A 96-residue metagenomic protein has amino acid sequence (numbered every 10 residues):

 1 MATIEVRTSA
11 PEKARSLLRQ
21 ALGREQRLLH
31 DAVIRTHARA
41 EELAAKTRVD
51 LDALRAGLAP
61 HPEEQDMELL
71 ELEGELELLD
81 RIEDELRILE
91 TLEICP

Functional and structural regions predicted by a protein language model:
M1-R24, G57: Short, charge-rich amphipathic alpha-helices with coiled-coil/heptad character
A10-P11, H37, D52: Short hydrophobic/aromatic segments of transmembrane alpha-helices and their interfaces
A10-P11, L28, P62, D66: Alpha-helix initiation/capping motif
L22-T36, A40-L43, L72-E75, L79-I82 (+1 more regions): Amphipathic alpha-helical coiled-coil segments
E41-E63: Short E/K-rich amphipathic alpha-helical oligomerization segments
A56-E77: Short, glycine/alanine-rich amphipathic alpha-helical segment that often forms an alpha-turn-alpha hairpin
E93-P96: Short acidic DE-rich linear segments
